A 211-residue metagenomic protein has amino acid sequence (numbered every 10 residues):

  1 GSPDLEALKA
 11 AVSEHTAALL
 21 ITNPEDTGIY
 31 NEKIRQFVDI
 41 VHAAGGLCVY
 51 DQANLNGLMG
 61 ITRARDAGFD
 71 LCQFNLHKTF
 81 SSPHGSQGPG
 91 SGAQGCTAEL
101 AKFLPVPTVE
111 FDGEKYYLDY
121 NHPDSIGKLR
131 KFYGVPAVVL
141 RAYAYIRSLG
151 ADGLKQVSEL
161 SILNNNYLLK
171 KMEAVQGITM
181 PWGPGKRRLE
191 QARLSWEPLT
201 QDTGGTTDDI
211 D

Functional and structural regions predicted by a protein language model:
G1-G113, G204-G205: Conserved PLP-enzyme active-site core in the AAT-like
A7, Q36, G153-Q156, D209: An acidic, carboxylate-rich microenvironment
I40-A43, Y167-V175, D209-I210: Generic non-transmembrane alpha-helical segments
L71-T200: Active-site C-terminal subdomain of aminotransferase-like
T200-D209: Short, conserved charged micro-motifs
